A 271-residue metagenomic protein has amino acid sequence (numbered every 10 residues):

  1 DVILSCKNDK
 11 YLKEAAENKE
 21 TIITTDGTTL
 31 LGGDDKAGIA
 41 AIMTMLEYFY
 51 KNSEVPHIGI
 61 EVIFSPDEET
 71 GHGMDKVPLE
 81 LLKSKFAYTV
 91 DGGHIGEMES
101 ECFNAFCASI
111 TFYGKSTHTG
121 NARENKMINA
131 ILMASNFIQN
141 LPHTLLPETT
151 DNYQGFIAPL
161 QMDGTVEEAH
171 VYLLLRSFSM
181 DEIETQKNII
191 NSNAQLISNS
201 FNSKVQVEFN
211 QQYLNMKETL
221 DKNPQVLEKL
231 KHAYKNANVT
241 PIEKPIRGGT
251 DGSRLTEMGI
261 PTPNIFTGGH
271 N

Functional and structural regions predicted by a protein language model:
D1-I22: Acidic/His- and Gly-rich active-site-bordering loop/insert found across diverse amide/peptide-bond hydrolases
A16-F103, L146, Q154-L160, V171-L174 (+1 more regions): Acidic/histidine-rich catalytic neighborhood of metal-dependent amide-processing enzymes
T29-L30, S116, R123, L175-I183: A generic structural motif
A41-F49, A134-I138, L255: Buried hydrophobic packing segments
Y88-L132: Phosphate/diphosphate-binding glycine-rich loops and adjacent basic-rich segments that engage nucleotide
S100-E101, A122-M162, D181-Q206: Acidic-enriched catalytic cores of C-N bond-cleaving enzymes acting on peptides and small amides
G155-D163, L174-S179, V205-P224, R247 (+1 more regions): A short beta-alpha structural unit
T165-E167, P241-N271: Zn-dependent metallopeptidase/amidohydrolase metal-coordination segment
